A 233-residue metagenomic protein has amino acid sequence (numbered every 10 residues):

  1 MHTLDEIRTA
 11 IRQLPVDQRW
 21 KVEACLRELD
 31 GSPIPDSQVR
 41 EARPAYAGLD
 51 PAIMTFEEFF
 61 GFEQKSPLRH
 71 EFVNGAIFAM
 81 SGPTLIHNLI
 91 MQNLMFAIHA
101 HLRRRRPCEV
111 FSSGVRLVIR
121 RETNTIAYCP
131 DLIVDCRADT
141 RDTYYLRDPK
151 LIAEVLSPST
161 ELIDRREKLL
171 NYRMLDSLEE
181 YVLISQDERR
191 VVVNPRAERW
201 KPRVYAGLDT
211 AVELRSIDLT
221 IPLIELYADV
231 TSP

Functional and structural regions predicted by a protein language model:
H2-A10, D17-P233: Gly/Pro/Ser/Thr-rich low-complexity, intrinsically disordered segments predominantly at protein N-termini
